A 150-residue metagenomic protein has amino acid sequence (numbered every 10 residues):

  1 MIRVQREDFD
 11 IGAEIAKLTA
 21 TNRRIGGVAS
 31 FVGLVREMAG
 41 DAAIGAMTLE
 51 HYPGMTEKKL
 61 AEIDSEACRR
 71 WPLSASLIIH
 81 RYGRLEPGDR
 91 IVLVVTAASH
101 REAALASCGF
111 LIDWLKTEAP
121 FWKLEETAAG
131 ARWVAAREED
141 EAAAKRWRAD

Functional and structural regions predicted by a protein language model:
M1-I91, A97, A103-G109, D113-D150: N-terminal, polar/charged subdomain of small-to-medium soluble alpha/beta proteins
